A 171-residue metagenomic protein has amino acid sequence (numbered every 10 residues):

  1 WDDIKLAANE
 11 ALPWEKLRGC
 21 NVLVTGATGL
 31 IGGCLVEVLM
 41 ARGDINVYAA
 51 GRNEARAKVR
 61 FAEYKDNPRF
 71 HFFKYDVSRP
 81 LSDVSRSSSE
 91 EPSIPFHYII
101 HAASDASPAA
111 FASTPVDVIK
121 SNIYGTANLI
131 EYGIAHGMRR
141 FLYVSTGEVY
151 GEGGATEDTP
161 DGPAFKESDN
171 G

Functional and structural regions predicted by a protein language model:
W1-Y98: N-terminal Rossmann/SDR dinucleotide-binding element
H97-I100, L142: N-terminal Rossmann-like NAD(P) cofactor-binding module of classical short-chain dehydrogenase/reductase
A103-A106, S145-T146: Conserved NAD(P)H cofactor-binding loop of Rossmann-fold oxidoreductase domains
S107-A109, E152-G153: Helix N-cap/beta-alpha junction loops of NAD(P)-dependent oxidoreductase domains
P108-G125: Short alpha-helical oligomerization interface
A127-G171: Conserved Rossmann-fold NAD(P)-dependent oxidoreductase catalytic core, especially the SDR/UDP-sugar
